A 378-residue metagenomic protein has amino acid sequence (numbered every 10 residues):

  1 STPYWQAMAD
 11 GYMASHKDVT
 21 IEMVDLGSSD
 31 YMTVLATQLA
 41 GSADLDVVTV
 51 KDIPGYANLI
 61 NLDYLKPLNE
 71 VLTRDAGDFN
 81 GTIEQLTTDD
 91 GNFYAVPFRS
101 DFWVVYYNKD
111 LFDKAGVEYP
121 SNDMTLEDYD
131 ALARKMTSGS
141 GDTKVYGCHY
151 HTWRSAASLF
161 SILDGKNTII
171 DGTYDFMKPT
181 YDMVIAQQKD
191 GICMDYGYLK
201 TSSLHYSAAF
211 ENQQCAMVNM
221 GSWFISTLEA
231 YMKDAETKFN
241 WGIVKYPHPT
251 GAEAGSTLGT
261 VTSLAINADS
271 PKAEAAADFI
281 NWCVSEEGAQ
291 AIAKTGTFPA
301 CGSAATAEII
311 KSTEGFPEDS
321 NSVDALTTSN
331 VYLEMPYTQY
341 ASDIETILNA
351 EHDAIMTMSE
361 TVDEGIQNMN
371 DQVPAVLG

Functional and structural regions predicted by a protein language model:
S1-A57, L62, T73-A76, Y119 (+9 more regions): Conserved N-terminal structural module of periplasmic/extracytoplasmic solute-binding proteins
G11-T20, V24, N69, T73-R74 (+6 more regions): Helix-loop-helix "hinge/cap" segment bordering the ligand-binding cleft or interdomain interface
A14, A115, K189-I192, M232-T297: Extracytoplasmic/periplasmic substrate-recognition and gating elements
S29-M32, D142, I162-N240, V244-P249 (+2 more regions): Extracytoplasmic ligand-binding clamshell segments of periplasmic binding protein
M32-D44, L62, L111-F112, D130-K135 (+3 more regions): Short helices/loops that flank or line small-molecule/ion binding pockets
T49-P54, M220-L228, T262: Beta->alpha turn/N-cap motifs
K51-F102, N240-K245, E314, T327: Hinge/lid segment of periplasmic solute-binding proteins
V244, K294-A350, A354: Long, aromatic- and glycine/proline-rich binding clefts that accommodate carbohydrate-like moieties
